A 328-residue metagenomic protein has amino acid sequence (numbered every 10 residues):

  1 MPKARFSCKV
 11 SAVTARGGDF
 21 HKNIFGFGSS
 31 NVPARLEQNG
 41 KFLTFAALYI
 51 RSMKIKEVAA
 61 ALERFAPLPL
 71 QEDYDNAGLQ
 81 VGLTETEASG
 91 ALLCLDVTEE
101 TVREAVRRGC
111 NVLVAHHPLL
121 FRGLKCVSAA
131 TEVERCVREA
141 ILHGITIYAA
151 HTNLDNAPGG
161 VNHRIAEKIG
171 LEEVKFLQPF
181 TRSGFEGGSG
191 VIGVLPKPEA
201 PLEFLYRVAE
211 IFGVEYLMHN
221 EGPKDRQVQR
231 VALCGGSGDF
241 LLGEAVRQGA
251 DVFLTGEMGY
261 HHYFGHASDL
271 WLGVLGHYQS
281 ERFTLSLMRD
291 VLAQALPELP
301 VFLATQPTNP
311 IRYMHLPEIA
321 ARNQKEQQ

Functional and structural regions predicted by a protein language model:
G18-D19, R35, F45-A46: Intrinsic low-complexity/disordered segments
F25-F27, A34-L36: Low-complexity, intrinsically disordered Ser/Thr/Pro- and acidic-rich segments
T44-Q328: Hydrophobic structural segments
